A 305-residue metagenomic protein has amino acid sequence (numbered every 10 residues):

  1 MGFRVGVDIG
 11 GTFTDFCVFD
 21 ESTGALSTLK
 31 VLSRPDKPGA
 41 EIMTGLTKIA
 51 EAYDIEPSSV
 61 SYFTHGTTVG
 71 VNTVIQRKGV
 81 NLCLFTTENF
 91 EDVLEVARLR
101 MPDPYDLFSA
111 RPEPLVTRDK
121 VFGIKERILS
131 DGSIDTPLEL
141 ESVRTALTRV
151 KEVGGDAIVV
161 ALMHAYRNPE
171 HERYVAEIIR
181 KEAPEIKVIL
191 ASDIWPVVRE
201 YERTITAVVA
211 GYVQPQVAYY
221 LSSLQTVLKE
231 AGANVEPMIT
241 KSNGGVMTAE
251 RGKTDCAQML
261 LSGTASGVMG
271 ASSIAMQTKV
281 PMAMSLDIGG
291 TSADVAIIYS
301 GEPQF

Functional and structural regions predicted by a protein language model:
M1-F305: N-terminally biased helix-coil "hinge/interface" segments that flank
